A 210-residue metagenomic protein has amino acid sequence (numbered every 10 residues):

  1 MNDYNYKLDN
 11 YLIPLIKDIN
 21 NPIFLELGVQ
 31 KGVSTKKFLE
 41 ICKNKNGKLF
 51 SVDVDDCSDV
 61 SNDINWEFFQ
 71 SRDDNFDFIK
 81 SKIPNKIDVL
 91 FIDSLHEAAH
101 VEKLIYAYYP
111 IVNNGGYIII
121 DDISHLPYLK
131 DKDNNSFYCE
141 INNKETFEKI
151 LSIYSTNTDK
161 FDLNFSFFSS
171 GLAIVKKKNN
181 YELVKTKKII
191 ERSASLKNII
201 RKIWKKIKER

Functional and structural regions predicted by a protein language model:
M1-F91, L95-R210: A short alpha-helical cap/connector motif
